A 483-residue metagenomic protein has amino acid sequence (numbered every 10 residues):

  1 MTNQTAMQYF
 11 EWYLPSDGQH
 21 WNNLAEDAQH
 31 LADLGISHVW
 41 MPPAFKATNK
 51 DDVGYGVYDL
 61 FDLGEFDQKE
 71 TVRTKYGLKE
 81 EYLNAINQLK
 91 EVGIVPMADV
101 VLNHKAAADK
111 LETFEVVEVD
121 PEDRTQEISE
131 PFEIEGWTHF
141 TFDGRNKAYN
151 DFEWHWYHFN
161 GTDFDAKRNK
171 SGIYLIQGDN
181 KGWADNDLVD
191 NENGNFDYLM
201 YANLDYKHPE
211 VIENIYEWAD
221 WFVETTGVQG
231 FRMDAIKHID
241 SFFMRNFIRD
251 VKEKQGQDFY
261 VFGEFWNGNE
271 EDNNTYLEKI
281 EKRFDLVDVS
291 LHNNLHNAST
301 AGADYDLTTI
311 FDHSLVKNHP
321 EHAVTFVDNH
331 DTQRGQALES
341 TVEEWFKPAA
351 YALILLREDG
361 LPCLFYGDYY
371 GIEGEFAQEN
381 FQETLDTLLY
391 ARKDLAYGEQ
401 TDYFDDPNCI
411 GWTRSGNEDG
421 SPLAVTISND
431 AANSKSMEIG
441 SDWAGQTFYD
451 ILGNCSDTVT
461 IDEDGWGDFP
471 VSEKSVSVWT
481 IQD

Functional and structural regions predicted by a protein language model:
M1-G18, Y198-K207: Boundary/entry segment of secreted carbohydrate-active catalytic domains
T2-M7, N23-D33, F45, N49-G64 (+5 more regions): Active-site-proximal helices and loops of the catalytic beta/alpha 8
T5, E11-A25, V39, P43-K50 (+1 more regions): Active-site-adjacent substrate/metal-binding segments within catalytic domains of carbohydrate-active enzymes
P15-N22, Y76, E80, P209 (+3 more regions): Soluble non-cytosolic domains of exported or imported proteins
T74-A108: Substrate-binding cleft of carbohydrate-active enzyme catalytic domains
E118-N195: Core domains of carbohydrate- and sulfate-ester-processing enzymes
G182-T225, I236: Active-site-adjacent "subsite" loops/lids of carbohydrate-active enzymes
